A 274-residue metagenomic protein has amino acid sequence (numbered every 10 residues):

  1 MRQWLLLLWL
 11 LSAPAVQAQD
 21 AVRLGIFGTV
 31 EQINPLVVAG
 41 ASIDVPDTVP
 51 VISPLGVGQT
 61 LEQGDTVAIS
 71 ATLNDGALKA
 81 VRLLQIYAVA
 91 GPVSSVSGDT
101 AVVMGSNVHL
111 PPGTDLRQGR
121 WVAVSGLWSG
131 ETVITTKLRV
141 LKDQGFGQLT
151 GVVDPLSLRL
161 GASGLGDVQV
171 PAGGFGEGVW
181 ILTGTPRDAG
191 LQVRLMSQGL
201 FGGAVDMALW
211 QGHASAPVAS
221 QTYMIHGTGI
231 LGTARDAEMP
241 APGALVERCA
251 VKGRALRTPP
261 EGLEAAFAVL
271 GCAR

Functional and structural regions predicted by a protein language model:
W4-A13: Bacterial N-terminal signal peptides
A13-D47, I52-R274: Short, flexible, surface-exposed loop segments at domain boundaries
